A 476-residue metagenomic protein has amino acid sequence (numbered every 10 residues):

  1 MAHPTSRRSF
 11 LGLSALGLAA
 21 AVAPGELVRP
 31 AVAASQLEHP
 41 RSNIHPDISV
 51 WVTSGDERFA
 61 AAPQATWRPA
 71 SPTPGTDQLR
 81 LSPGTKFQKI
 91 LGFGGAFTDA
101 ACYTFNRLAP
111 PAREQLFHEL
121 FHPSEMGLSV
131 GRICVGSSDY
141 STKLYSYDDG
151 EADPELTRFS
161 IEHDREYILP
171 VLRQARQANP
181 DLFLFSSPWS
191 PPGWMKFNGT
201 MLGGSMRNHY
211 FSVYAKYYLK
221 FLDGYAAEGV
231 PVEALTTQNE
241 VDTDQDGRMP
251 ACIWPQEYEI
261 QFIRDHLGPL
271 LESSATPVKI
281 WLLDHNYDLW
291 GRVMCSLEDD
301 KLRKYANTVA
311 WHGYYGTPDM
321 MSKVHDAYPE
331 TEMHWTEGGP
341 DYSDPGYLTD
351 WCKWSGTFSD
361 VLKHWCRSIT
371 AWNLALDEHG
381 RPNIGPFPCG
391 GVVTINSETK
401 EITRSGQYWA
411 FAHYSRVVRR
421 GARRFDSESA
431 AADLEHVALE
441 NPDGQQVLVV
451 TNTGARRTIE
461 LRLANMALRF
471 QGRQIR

Functional and structural regions predicted by a protein language model:
M1-L18: N-terminal secretory signal peptides and thylakoid transit peptides that target proteins across membranes
P24-E57: C-terminal segment of N-terminal export signals and the immediately downstream linker at the start of the mature
A61-V232, D265: N-terminal catalytic cores of secreted or lumenal carbohydrate-active enzymes
L91-F97, S129-C134, F183-S187, E233-T237 (+5 more regions): Structural recognition of the beta-strand scaffold that forms the well-ordered cores of secreted hydrolase catalytic
K216-K220, G224-E228, V241-G338: Active-site neighborhood of glycoside hydrolase catalytic domains
W335-A410: Aromatic/acidic polysaccharide-binding cleft in carbohydrate-active enzymes
R416, S427-M466: Carbohydrate-binding surface patches
A464-R476: Solvent-exposed beta-hairpin/edge-strand motifs
